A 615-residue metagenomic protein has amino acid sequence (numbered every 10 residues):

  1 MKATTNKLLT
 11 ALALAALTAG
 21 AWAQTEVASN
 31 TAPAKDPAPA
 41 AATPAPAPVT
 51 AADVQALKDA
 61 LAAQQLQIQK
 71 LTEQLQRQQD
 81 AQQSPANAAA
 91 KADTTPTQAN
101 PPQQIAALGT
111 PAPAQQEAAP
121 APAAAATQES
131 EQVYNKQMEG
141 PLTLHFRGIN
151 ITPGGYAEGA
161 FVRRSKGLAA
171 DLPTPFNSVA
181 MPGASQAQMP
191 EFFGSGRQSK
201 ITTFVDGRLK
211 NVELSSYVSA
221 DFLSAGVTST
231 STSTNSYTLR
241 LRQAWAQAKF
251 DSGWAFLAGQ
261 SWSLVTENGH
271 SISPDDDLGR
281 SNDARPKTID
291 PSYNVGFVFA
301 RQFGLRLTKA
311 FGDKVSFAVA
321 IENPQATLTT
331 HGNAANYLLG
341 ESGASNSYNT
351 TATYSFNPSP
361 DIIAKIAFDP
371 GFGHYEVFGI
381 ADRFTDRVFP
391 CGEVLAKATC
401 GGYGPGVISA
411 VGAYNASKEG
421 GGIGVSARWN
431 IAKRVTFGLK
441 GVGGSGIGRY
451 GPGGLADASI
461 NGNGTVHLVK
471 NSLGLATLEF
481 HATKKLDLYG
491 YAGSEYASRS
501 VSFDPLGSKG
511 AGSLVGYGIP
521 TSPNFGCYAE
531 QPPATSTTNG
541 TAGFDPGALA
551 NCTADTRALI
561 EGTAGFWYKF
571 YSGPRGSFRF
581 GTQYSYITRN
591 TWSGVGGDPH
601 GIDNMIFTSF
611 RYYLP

Functional and structural regions predicted by a protein language model:
M1-A23: Gram-negative bacterial Sec-dependent N-terminal signal peptides
Q24-A170, P532, N539, D545: N-terminal periplasmic/intermembrane-space "pro-region" immediately following the signal or transit peptide
M138-P173, V179-A335, F356-H374, R428-G443 (+1 more regions): Outer membrane beta-barrel
G167-D171, V227-Y237, G269-D276, T329-A352 (+5 more regions): Outer-membrane beta-barrel translocator domains and adjoining extracellular loop/strand segments of Gram-negative
P190-G196, S236-T238, V295-F299, Y354-S359 (+4 more regions): Short sequence motifs at beta-strands and strand-loop junctions characteristic of Gram-negative outer-membrane
S215-S224, V377-R383, E495, Q583-Y586: Transmembrane beta-strand segments that form the barrel wall of outer-membrane beta-barrel proteins
D369-G562: Detector for outer-membrane/organellar transmembrane beta-barrel domains, recognizing the amphipathic beta-strand
G601-P615: Outer-membrane beta-barrel "beta-signal"
